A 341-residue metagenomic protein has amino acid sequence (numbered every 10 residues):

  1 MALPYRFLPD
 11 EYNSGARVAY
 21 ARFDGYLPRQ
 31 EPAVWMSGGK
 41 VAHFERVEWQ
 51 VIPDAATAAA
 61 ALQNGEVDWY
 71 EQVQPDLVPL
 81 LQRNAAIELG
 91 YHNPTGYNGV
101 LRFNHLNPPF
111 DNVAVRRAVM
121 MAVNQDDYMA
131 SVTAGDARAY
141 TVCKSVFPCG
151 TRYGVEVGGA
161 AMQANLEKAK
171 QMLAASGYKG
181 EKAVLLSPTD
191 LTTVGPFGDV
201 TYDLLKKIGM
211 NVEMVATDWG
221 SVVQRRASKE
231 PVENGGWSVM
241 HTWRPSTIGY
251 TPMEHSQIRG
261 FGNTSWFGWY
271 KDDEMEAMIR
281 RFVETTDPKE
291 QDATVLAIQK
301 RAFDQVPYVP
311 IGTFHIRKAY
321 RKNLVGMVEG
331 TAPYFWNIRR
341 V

Functional and structural regions predicted by a protein language model:
M1-E48, A56-T57, L166-E167, Q171: Gly/Pro-rich hinge or "lid" segments in bacterial periplasmic/extracellular proteins
P4-L8, R138-A175, T189-P196: Structural transition elements
F7, Y12, K318-V341: Long beta-strand-rich cores associated with HINT superfamily self-processing modules
A16, D54-A55, M162, L166 (+3 more regions): Ligand/substrate-recognition segments at binding pockets and active sites
R29-L80, N211: Ligand-site clamp/hinge motif
P79-Y91, P231-G236, I248-S265, R321-V325: Ligand-binding "clamshell"
L106, F110-T151, P196-F197, A302-P310: Periplasmic-binding protein-like
A114-R117, M162-Q163, I208-S228, P252-K322: Extracytoplasmic/peripheral linker and loop segments enriched in polar/acidic and small residues with frequent Thr/Pro
